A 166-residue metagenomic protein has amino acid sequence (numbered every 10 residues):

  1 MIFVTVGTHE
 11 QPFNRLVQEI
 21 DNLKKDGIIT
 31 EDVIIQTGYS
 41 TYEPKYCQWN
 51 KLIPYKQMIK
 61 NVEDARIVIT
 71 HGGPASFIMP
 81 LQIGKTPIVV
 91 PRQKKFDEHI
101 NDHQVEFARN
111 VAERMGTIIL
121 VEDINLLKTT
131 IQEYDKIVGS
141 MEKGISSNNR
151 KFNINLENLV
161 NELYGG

Functional and structural regions predicted by a protein language model:
M1-G166: Nucleotide-activated sugar donor-binding and catalytic core shared by glycosyltransferases and related lipid-linked
